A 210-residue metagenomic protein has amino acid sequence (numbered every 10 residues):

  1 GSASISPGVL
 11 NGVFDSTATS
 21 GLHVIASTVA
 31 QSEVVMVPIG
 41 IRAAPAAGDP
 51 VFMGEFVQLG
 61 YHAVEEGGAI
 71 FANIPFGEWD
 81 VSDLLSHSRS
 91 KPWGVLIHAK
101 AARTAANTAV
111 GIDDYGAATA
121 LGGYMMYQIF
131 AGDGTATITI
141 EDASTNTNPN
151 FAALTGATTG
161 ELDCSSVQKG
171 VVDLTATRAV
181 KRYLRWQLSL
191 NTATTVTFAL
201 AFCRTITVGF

Functional and structural regions predicted by a protein language model:
G1, T17-S20, H98-T119, F130-T139 (+4 more regions): Surface-exposed ligand/attachment interfaces on beta-rich extracellular proteins
I5, S32-M36, A120-G122, T135 (+1 more regions): Extracellular Ig-like/FN3 beta-sandwich strand-entry sites
V37-S86, R178-A179: Short beta-strand and beta-hairpin "edge-sheet" elements
G40-R42, T139-N146, S189, C203: Predominantly extracellular/luminal cell-surface or secreted proteins
D80-A109: Surface-exposed beta-loop interaction hotspot
T119-A131, L184-L188: A short beta-strand element within beta-rich, extracytoplasmic domains of secreted/secretory-pathway proteins
V167-K181: Short, surface-exposed tryptophan/glycine-enriched loops that mediate extracellular molecular recognition
S189-F210: C-terminal interaction-tip segments
